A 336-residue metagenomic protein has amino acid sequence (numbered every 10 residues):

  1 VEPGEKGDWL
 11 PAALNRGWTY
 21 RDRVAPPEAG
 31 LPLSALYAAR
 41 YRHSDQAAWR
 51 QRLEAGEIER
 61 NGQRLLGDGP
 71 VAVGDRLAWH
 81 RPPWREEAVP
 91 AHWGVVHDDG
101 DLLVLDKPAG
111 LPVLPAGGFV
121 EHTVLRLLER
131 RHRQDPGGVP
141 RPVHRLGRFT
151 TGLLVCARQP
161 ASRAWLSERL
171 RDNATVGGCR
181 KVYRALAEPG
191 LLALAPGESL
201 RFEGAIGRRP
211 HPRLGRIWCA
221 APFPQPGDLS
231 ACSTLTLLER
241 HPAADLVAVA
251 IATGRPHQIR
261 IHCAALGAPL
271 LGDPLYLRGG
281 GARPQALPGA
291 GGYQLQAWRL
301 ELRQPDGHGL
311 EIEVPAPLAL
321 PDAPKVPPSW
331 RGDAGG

Functional and structural regions predicted by a protein language model:
V1-G336: RNA pseudouridine synthases
